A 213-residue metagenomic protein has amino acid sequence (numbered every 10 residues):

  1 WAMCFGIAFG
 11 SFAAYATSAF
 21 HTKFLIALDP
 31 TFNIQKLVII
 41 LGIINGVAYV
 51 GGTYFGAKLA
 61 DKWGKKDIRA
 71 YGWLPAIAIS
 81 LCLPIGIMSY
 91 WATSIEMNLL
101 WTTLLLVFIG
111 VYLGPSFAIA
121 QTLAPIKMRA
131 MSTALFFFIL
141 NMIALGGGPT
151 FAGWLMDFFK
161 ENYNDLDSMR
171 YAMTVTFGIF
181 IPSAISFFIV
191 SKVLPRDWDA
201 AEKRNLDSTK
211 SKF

Functional and structural regions predicted by a protein language model:
W1-G56, I109-F117, A144-M156: Extracytoplasmic gate region of multi-pass secondary transporters
C4, A8, G42-G46, A76 (+4 more regions): Residue-level signature of the transmembrane alpha-helical core of multi-pass small-molecule transporters
I34, A70-W73, M156-F180: A membrane-interface helix-boundary motif in multi-pass transporters
I34-V38, I126-F136, M169: Loop-to-transmembrane helix entry/capping segments in MFS-fold secondary transporters and related SLC/MFSD carriers
V38-G42, R69-P75, L99, A130 (+1 more regions): Hydrophobic/aromatic positions within or immediately flanking transmembrane alpha-helices of multi-pass small-molecule
G64-K66, A120-R129: Paired intracellular helix-loop junctions of major facilitator superfamily
K66-S116: C-terminal transmembrane helical hairpin of 12-TM major facilitator-type secondary transporters
L83-A92, T174-S208: Multi-pass alpha-helical transporter architecture, strongest for 12-TM Major Facilitator/SLC carriers used
